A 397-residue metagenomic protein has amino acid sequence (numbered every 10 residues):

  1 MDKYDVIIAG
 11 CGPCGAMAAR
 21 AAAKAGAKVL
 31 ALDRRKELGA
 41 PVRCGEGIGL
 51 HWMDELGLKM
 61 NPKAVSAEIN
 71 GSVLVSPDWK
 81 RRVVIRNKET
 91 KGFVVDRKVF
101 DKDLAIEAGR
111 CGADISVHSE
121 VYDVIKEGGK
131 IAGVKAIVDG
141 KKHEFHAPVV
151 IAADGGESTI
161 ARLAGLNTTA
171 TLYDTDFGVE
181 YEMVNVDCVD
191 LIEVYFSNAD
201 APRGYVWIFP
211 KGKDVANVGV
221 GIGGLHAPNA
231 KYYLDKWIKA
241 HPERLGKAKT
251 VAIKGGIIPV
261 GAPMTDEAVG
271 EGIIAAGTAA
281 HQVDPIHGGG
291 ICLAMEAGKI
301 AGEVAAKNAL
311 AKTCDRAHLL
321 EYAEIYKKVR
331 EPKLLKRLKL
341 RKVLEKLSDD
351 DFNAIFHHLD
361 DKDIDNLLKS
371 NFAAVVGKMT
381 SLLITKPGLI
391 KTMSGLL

Functional and structural regions predicted by a protein language model:
Y4-L30: N-terminal Rossmann-like FAD-binding beta1-loop-alpha1 element of flavoenzymes
G10, A153-D154, A276: Short, well-ordered coil/turn residues at beta-beta hairpins and beta-strand->alpha-helix junctions within
C14, E37, E157: Conserved Rossmann-like nucleotide-cofactor binding loop
A23-R43: Glycine-rich FAD pyrophosphate-binding loop
H51-D103: A conserved beta-strand/loop capping segment in the N-terminal third of enzymes that catalyze redox or closely related
E107-L245, H281: Predominantly flavin-linked oxidoreductase catalytic cores and closely associated redox partners
H226-V304, N308-L310: FAD/FMN-dependent oxidoreductases across multiple families
A306-L397: C-terminal helical "tail/cap" subdomain of flavin- and related membrane-associated enzymes
